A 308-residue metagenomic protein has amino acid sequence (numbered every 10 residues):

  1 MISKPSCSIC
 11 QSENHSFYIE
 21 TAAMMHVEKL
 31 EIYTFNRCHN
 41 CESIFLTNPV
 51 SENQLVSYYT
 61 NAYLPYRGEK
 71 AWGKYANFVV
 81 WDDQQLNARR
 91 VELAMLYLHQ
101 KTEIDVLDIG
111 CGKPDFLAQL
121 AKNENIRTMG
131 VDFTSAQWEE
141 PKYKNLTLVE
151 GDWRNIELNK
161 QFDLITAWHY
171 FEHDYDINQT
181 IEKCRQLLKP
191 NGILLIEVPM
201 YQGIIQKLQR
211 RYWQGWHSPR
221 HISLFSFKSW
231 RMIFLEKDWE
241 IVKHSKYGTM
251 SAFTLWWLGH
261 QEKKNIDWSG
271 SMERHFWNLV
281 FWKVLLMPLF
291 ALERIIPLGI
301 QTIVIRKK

Functional and structural regions predicted by a protein language model:
M1-W168, I177-I181, K246-Y247, S269-F276 (+1 more regions): Conserved N-terminal segment of class I S-adenosyl-L-methionine
P5-S16, F227-Y247, W282: A SAM-dependent methyltransferase catalytic signature shared across enzymes that methylate proteins
Q137, Y201-I204, G248-M250: Feature marks short, surface-exposed loop/turn motifs that line or immediately flank catalytic pockets and channel
H169, H173, H221: Histidine-centered divalent metal-coordination motifs
N178-I193: A short glycine-rich, Lys/Arg-flanked "PGG" loop and its adjoining helix->strand segment in the class I
I196-S223, K228-F234, W257-G259: Short, glycine-/aromatic-enriched active-site segment of Class I SAM-dependent methyltransferases
K243, Y247, H260-V304: Rossmann-like AdoMet/SAM-dependent catalytic core
